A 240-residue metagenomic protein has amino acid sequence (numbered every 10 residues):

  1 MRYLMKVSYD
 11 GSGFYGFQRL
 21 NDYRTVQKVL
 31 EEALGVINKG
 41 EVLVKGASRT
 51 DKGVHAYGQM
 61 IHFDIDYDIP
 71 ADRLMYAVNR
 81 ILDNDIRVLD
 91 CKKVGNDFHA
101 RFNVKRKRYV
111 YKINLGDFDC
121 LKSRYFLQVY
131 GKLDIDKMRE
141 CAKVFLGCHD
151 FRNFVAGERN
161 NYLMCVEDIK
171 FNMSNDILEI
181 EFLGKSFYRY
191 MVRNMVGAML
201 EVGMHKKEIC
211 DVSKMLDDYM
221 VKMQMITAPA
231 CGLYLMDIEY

Functional and structural regions predicted by a protein language model:
M1-Y240: Structured-RNA-binding interfaces characteristic of tRNA pseudouridine synthases
